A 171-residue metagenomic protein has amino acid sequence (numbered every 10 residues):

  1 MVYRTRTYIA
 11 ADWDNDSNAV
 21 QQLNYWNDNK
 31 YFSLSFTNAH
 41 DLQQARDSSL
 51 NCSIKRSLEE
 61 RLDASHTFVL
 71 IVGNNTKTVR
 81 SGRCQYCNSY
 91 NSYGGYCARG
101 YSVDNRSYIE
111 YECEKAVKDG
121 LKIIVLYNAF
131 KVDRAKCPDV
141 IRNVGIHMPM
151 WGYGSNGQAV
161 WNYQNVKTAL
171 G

Functional and structural regions predicted by a protein language model:
M1-T67, G171: Conserved N-terminal substructure of TIR/SEFIR domains
R4-R6, Y127-G171: C-terminal interaction surface of TIR/SEFIR-family domains
Q21-Q22, R83, A135-D139: Short aromatic-enriched loop/helix-cap "lid" or pocket-rim segments at secondary-structure transitions that line
K30-S57, N74-S89, G95-V103: Conserved BB-loop
L70: Redox-cofactor binding/interface segments in oxidoreductases and associated redox assembly factors
G73-N74, A129: Flexible loop residues that form catalytic and substrate-binding hotspots at small-molecule/glycan-binding clefts
V79-R134: Amphipathic helical hotspot of TIR/SEFIR-family domains
